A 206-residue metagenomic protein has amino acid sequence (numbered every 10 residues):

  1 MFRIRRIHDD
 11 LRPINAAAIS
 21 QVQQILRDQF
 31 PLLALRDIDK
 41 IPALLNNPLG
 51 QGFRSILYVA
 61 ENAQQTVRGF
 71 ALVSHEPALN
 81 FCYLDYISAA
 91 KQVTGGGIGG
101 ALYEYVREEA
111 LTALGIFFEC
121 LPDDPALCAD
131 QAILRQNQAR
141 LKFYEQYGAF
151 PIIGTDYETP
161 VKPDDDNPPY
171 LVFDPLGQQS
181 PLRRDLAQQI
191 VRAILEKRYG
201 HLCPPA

Functional and structural regions predicted by a protein language model:
M1-L45, E61, G200: Short amphipathic alpha-helix that is part of the acyltransferase structural core
M1-R3, I7-I14, L114-A206: Terminal substrate-recognition subdomain of acyl/acetyltransferases
N46-V59, D164-D166: A short helix-loop-beta-strand connector motif used in the catalytic cores of GNAT acetyltransferases and, in some
V59, Q65-H75, F81-S88: Conserved beta-strand in the GNAT
E61-A63, D174-P175: Active-site beta-strand termini and strand-to-loop segments that position acidic
P77, K91, D124-P125: Feature marks short, surface-exposed loop/turn motifs that line or immediately flank catalytic pockets and channel
N80-Y86, A113-E119: Glycine-rich, often proline-containing surface loops adjacent to acidic residues and nearby aromatics that form
A89, T94-A110: Conserved acetyl-CoA-binding loop-helix of GNAT-fold acetyltransferases
